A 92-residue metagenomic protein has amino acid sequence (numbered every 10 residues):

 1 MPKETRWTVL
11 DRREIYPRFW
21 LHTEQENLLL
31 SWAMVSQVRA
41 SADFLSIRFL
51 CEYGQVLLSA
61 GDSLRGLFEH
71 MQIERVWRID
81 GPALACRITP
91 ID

Functional and structural regions predicted by a protein language model:
M1-R13: Anionic N-terminal interaction surfaces
V9-D11, Q25, R48: Generic marker of residues within folded, mature protein domains
R12-P17, S41-L45: A short, compositionally biased
I15-L29: Short aromatic-glycine motifs in intrinsically disordered, low-complexity regions
R18-W20, Q55-L57, R78: Ordered hydrophobic segments in well-structured contexts
L29-S41: Phosphoinositide-dependent membrane-docking surfaces
D43-G66: Short, surface-exposed polybasic-and-hydrophobic patches located at secondary-structure transitions
S59-D92: Helix-rich interaction surfaces within compact, conserved domain-sized segments that mediate assembly or partner
